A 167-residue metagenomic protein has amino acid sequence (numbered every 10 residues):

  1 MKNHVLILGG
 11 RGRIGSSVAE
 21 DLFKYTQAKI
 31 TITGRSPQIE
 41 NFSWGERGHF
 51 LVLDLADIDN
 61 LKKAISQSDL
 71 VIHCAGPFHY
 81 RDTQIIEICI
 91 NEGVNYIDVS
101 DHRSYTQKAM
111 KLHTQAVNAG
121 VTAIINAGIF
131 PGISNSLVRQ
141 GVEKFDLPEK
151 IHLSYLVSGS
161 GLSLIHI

Functional and structural regions predicted by a protein language model:
V5-F23: N-terminal Rossmann NAD(P)H-binding glycine-rich loop of SDR-like oxidoreductase domains
T33-P37, L55: N-terminal Rossmann-fold cofactor-binding loop
W44-D57: Rossmann-fold cofactor-recognition segment
D54-Q67, P77: Conserved Rossmann-fold cofactor-binding substructure of NAD(P)-dependent oxidoreductases
A64-Q67, Y80-D98: Rossmann-fold NAD(P) dinucleotide-binding segment
S100-V121: Rossmann-fold NAD(P)-binding glycine/threonine-rich loop
G132-K150: Oxidoreductase and adenylate-handling cofactor-binding alpha/beta cores
I165-I167: Conserved small/polar residues in nucleotide/adenosyl-binding loops
